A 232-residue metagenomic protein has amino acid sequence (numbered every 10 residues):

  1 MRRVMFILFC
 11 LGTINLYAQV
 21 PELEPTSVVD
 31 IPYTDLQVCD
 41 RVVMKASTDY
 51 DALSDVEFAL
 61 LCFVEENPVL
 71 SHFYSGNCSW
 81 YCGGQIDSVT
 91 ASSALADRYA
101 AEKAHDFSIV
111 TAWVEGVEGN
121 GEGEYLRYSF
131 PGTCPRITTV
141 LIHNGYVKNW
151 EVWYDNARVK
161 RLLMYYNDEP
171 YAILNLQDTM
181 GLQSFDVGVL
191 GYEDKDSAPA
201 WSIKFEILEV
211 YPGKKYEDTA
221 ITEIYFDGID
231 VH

Functional and structural regions predicted by a protein language model:
V4-I14: Sec-dependent N-terminal signal peptides
L16-A18: Boundary at the C-terminal end of the N-terminal hydrophobic targeting segment
V20-M44, D49-D51, D55, N120-G123 (+2 more regions): Trp- and acidic/polar-enriched beta-sheet ligand-binding modules for extracellular glycan and matrix recognition
V20-S129, D230-H232: Disordered, acidic Ser/Thr/Pro-rich linker "stalks" and the adjacent N-terminal cap of the next globular domain
I86, I137, V159-R161: Exposed beta-strand and adjacent loop surfaces of beta-rich binding modules that mediate intermolecular recognition
D87, T138-T139, W201, T222: A short, local hydrophobic-aromatic micro-motif
G121-G123, G132-L141, A200: Extended extracellular/luminal ectodomain segments enriched in beta-structured repeat modules
